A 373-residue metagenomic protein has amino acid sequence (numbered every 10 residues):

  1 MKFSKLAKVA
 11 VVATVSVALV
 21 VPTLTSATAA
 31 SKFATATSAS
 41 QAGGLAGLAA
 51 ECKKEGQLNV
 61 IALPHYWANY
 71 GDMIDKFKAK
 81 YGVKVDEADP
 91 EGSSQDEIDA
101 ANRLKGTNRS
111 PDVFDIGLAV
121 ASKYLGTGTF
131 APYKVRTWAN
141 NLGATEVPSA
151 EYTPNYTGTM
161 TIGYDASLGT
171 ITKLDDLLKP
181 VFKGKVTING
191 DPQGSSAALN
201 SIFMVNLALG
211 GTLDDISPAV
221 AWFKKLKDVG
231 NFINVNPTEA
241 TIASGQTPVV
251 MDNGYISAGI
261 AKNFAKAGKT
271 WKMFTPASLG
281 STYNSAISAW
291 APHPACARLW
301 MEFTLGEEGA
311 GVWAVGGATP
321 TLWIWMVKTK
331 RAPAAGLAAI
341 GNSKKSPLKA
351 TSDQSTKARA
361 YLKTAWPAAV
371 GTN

Functional and structural regions predicted by a protein language model:
M1-E55, T372-N373: Short, low-complexity disordered leader/linker segments with a strong preference for bacterial N-terminal type II
A42-K53, L63-K84: Short, polar/charged alpha-helical segment
K53-L58, A79-K84, K105-T107, A295: Short, surface-exposed connector motifs at secondary-structure boundaries
N59-I74, D86-N102, R109-Q246: Extracytoplasmic ligand-binding site segments that recognize negatively charged/polar headgroups
A121-K123, V249-G268: A ligand-binding cleft/hinge motif common to bilobed small-molecule-binding domains
T157-M160, V220-K225, N231, A265-A289: Periplasmic-binding protein-like
L279, Y283, I287-P347: Mature extracytoplasmic/periplasmic domains
K330-N373: Extracellular/periplasmic bilobal clamshell ligand-binding domains
